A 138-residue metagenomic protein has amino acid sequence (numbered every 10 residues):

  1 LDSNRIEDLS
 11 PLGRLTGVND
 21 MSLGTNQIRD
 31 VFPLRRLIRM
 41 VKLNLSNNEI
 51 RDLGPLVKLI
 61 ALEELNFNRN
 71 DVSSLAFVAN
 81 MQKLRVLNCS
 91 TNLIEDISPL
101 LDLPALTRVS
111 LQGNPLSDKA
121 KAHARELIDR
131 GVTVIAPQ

Functional and structural regions predicted by a protein language model:
L1-E7, P11-E95, P99-A122, I128-Q138: Concave beta-strand-loop units of leucine-rich repeat
